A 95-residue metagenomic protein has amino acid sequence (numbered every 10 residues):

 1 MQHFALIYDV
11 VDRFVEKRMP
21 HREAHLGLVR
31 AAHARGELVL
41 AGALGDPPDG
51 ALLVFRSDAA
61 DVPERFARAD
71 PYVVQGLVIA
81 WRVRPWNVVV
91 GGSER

Functional and structural regions predicted by a protein language model:
M1-R95: Conserved, structured core segments of small domains
